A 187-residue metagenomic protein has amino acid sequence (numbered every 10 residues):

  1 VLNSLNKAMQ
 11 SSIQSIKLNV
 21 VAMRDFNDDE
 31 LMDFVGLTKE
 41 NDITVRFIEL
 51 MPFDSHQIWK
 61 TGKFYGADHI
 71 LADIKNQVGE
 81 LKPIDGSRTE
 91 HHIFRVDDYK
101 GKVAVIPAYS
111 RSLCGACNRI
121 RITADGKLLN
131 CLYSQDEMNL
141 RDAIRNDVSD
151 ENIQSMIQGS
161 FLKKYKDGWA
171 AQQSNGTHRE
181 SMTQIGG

Functional and structural regions predicted by a protein language model:
V1-Q57, L71-V78, D125: Conserved C-terminal portion of the radical SAM core fold that forms the substrate/S-adenosylmethionine-binding
G36-E40, L50-G187: Auxiliary Fe-S-binding modules of radical SAM enzymes
